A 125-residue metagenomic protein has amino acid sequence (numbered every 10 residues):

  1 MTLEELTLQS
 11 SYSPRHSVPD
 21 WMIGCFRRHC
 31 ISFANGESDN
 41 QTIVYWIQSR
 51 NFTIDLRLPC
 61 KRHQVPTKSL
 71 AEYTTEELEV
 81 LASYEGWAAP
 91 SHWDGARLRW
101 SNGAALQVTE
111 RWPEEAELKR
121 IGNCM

Functional and structural regions predicted by a protein language model:
M1-G86, R97-M125: Lipid interaction determinants
G86-H92: Beta-propeller blade signature
